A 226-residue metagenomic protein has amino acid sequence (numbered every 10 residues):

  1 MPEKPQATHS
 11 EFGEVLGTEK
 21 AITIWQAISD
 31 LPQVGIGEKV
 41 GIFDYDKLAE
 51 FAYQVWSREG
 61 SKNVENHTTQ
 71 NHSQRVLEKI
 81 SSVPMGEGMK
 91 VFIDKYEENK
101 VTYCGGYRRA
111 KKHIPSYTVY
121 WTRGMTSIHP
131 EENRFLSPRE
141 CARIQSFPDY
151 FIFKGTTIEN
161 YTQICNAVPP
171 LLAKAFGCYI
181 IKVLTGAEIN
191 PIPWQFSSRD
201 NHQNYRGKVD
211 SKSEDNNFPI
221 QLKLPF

Functional and structural regions predicted by a protein language model:
M1-I42: Flexible, glycine-/basic-rich loop-and-beta segments that form/coincide with the SAM-dependent methyltransferase
Q33-F226: C-terminal target-recognition/interaction regions appended to catalytic cores
